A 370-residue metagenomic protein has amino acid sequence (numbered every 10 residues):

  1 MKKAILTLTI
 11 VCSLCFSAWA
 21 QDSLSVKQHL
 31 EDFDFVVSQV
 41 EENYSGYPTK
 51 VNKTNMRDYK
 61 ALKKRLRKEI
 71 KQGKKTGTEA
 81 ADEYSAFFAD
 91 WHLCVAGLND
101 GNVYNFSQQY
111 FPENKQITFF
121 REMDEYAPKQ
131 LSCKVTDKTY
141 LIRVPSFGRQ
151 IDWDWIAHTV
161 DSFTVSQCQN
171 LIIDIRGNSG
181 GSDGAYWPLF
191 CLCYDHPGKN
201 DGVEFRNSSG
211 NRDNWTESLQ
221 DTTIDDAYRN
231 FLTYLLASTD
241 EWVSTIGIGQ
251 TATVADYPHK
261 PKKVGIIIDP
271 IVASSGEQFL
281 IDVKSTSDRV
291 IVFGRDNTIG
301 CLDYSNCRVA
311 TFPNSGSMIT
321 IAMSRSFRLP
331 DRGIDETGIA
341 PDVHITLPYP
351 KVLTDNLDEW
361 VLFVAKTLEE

Functional and structural regions predicted by a protein language model:
M1-S23: Bacterial Sec-dependent N-terminal signal peptides
I5, D34, Q278: Active-site phosphate/pyrophosphate-handling residues
A20-D226, G249, K260-G265, R289-V290 (+5 more regions): Flexible, low-complexity junctional segments that flank or bridge functional domains
T222, L232-L236: Long, charge-rich alpha-helical interaction segments
N230-F231, E241: Post-transit mature regions of eukaryotic precursor proteins
A237-R308: Flexible, glycine-rich surface segments
G338-K351: A hydrophobic, small-residue-rich beta->alpha segment in the mid-to-C-terminal subdomain of diverse proteins
